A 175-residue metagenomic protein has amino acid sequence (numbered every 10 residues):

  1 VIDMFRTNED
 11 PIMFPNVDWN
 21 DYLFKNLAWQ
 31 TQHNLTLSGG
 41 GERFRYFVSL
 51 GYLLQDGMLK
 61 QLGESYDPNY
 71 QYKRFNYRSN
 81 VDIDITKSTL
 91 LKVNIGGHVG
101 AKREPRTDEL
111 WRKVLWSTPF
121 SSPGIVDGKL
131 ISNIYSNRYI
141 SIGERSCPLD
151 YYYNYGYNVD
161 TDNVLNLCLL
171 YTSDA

Functional and structural regions predicted by a protein language model:
V1-E9, T107: Conserved small-residue
P11-G51, Q55-M58, P68-P148, Y153-V164: Flexible loop and strand-edge segments within Gram-negative outer membrane beta-barrel domains
Y171-A175: Conserved small/polar residues in nucleotide/adenosyl-binding loops
